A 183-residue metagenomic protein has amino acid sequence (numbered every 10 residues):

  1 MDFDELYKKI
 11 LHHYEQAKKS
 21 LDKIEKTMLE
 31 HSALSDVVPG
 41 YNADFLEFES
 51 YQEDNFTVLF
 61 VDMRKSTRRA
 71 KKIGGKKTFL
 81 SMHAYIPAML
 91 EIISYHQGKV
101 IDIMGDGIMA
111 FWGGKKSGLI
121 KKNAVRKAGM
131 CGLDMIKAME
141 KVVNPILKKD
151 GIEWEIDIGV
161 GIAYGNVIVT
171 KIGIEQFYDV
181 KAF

Functional and structural regions predicted by a protein language model:
M1-P87, E91-H96: Juxtacatalytic helix/coil linker segments that couple regulatory or sensory modules to the catalytic cores
N55-V58, G107, E155-G159: Broad gene-expression machinery/nucleic-acid interaction feature
T57-L59, K99, M135, I168: Protein kinase-like catalytic core scaffold
R64, M104, G165: Anionic group-transfer/hydrolysis microenvironments
T67-A70, W112, K171: Activation segment
A70, T78, V100-D102, I120 (+1 more regions): Short, surface-exposed helix-loop/turn micro-motifs enriched in polar/charged residues
I86-L119: Conserved helix-loop-beta segment at the catalytic/binding core of cyclic-nucleotide signaling proteins
K115-F183: Catalytic beta-strand-to-alpha-helix segment of the class III nucleotidyl cyclase homology domain
